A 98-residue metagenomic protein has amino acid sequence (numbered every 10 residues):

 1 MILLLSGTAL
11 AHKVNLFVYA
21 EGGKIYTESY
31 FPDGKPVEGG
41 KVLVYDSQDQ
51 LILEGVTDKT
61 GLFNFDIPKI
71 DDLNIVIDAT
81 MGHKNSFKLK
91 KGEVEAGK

Functional and structural regions predicted by a protein language model:
M1-S6: Bacterial N-terminal signal peptides
A9-I25, Q48, S86-K98: Beta-strand-rich domain onsets/edges
S29-D33: Short solvent-exposed capping/turn motifs at the termini of beta-strands
E38-G40, L73: Short beta-strand/loop motifs in extracellular/secreted proteins, especially within beta-sandwich accessory domains
G40-E54: Short amphipathic beta-strand segments in non-cytosolic proteins
T57-F65: Glycine-centered loop-to-beta-strand initiation motif
F65-D71: Short Pro-Gly-centered beta-turn/loop motif in secreted/extracellular proteins
D71-G82: Short, aromatic- and glycine-rich surface loops/edge beta-strands on solvent-exposed regions
